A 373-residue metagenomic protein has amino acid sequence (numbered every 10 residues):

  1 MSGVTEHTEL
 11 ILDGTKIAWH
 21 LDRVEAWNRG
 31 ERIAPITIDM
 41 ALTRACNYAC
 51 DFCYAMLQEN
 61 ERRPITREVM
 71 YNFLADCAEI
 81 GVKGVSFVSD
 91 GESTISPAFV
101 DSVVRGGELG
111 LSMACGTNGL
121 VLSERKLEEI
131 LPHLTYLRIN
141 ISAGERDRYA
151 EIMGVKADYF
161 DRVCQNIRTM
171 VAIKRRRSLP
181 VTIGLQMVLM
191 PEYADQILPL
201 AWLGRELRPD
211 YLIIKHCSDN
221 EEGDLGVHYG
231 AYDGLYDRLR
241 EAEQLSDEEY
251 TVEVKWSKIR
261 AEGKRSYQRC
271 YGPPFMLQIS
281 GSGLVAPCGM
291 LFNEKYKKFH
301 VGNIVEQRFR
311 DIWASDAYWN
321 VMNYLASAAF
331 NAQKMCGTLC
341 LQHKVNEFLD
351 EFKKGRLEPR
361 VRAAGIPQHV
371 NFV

Functional and structural regions predicted by a protein language model:
M1-D13, A41, I65, E79 (+4 more regions): Radical SAM enzyme [4Fe-4S]-AdoMet core and its adjacent flexible, acidic and glycine-rich loops/tails across
M1-L57, E61, A78, E262 (+4 more regions): N-terminal pre-core extensions flanking Radical SAM catalytic domains
H20-V24, N118, Y267-Q268: Short gly/ser/thr-rich secondary-structure transition/capping motifs
A26, N60-E61, S89-D90, M187-V188 (+1 more regions): Short, contiguous strand/loop micro-motifs
T43-Y48, A55-E59, R67-R146: Conserved SAM/AdoMet-binding glycine-rich loop
A49, C53, R125, I152 (+2 more regions): Residues that scaffold the ATP/ADP-binding catalytic core of kinase and kinase-like folds
S89, N118, H216, K255-S257 (+1 more regions): Proline- and acidic/polar-enriched loop/turn elements at helix boundaries
